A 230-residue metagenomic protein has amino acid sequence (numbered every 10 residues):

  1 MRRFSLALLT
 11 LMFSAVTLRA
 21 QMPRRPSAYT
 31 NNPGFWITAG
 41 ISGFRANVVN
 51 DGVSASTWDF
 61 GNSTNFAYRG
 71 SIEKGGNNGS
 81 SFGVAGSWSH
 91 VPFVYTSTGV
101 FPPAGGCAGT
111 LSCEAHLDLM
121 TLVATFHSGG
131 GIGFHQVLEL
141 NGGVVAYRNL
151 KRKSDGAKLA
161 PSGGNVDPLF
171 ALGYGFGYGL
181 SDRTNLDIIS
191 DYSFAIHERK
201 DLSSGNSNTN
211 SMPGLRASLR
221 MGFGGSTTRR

Functional and structural regions predicted by a protein language model:
A7-A15: Bacterial N-terminal signal peptides
V16-G40, F126, H135, G222-R230: Outer-membrane beta-barrel biogenesis signature
M22-P23, R69-A157, D167-P168, M212-G225: Gram-negative (and chloroplast) outer-membrane scaffold detector with strong preference for beta-barrel transmembrane
Y29-N31, T57-T64, C107-L117, A157-V166 (+1 more regions): Replace "Gram-negative outer membrane beta-barrel proteins" with "bacterial and organellar outer membrane beta-barrel
F35-G43, V84-H90, L138-V144, F176 (+1 more regions): Transmembrane beta-barrel strands of outer-membrane/channel proteins
W36, S81, G133-V137, A171 (+4 more regions): Membrane-spanning beta-strand positions in outer-membrane beta-barrel proteins
S42-S71, N165: Surface-exposed strand-loop-strand hairpins of Gram-negative outer-membrane beta-barrel proteins
V91-F93, Y178-R230: Predominantly the C-terminal beta-signal and adjacent terminal strand-loop region of outer-membrane beta-barrel
